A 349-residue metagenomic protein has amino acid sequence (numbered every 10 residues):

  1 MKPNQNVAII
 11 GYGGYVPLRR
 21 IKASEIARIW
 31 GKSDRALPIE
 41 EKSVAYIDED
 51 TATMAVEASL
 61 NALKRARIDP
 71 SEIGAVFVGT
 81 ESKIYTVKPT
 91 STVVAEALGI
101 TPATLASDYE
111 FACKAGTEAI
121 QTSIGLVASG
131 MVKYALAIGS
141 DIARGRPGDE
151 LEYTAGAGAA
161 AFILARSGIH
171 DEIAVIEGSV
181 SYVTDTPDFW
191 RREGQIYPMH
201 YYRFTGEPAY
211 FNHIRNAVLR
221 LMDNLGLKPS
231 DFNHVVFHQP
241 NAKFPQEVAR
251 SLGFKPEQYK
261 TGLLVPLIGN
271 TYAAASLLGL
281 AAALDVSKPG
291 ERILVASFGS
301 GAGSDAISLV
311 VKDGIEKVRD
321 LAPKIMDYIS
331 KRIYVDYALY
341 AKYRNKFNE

Functional and structural regions predicted by a protein language model:
M1-T51, D149-P208, N212, F298-G301 (+1 more regions): Condensing-enzyme catalytic core mediating Claisen C-C bond formation in acyl metabolism
I9-G11, A62, I73-V76, V94 (+8 more regions): Buried hydrophobic positions in well-ordered alpha/beta secondary-structure cores of metabolic enzymes
A27-R35, T86-I100, I138-G139, P187-W190 (+1 more regions): Acidic-glycine-rich active-site phosphate/pyrophosphate-binding loop
V56, S82-K83, T101-A103, E110-M131 (+2 more regions): Claisen-condensing/thiolase-fold acyl-transfer catalytic domains that form or cleave C-C bonds in fatty acid
A58-G74, R215-N233, L252, S287: Phosphate/pyrophosphate-binding loops at sites that engage ATP/ADP/AMP, CoA/4′-phosphopantetheine, polyphosphate
P70-E96, P102-T104: Membrane helical hairpin/interfacial module
G74-F77, L105, M131-D141, E291-S297: A short, small-residue-rich loop immediately preceding and capping a beta-strand
A128-A161: Flexible, glycine-rich active-site loops centered on histidine and acidic residues that chelate a metal or position
